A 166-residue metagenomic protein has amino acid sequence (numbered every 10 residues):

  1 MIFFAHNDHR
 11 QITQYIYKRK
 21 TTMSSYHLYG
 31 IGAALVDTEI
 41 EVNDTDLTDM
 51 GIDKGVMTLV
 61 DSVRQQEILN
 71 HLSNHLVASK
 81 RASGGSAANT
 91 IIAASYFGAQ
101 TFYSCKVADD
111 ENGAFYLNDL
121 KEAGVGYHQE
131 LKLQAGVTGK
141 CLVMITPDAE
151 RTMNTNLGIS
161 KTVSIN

Functional and structural regions predicted by a protein language model:
F3-T22: Short, Lys/Arg-enriched N-terminal segments with co-localized hydrophobic residues within the first ~10-30 amino acids
M23-S104: Glycine-rich phosphate/adenosyl-contacting loop at the front of the ribokinase-like
Y26, T138-C141: Change "...and in nucleic-acid phosphodiester-cleaving endonucleases..." to "...and in nucleic-acid processing enzymes
I31-A33, K106-D109, K132, I145-P147: Cofactor-binding loop segments of dinucleotide-utilizing enzymes, especially the Rossmann-like FAD- and NAD(P)+-binding
E39-N43, Y116, V143, N156: Short acidic, glycine/serine/threonine-rich loops at helix termini
V77, T101-Y127: A glycine-rich beta-to-alpha transition motif near the start of alpha/beta enzyme domains, typified by
A82-N89, N112, Q134-V137, S160-I165: Short secondary-structure boundary/capping elements
H128-L133, V143-N166: Conserved phosphate-binding/catalytic loop of the ribokinase/pfkB sugar-kinase fold
